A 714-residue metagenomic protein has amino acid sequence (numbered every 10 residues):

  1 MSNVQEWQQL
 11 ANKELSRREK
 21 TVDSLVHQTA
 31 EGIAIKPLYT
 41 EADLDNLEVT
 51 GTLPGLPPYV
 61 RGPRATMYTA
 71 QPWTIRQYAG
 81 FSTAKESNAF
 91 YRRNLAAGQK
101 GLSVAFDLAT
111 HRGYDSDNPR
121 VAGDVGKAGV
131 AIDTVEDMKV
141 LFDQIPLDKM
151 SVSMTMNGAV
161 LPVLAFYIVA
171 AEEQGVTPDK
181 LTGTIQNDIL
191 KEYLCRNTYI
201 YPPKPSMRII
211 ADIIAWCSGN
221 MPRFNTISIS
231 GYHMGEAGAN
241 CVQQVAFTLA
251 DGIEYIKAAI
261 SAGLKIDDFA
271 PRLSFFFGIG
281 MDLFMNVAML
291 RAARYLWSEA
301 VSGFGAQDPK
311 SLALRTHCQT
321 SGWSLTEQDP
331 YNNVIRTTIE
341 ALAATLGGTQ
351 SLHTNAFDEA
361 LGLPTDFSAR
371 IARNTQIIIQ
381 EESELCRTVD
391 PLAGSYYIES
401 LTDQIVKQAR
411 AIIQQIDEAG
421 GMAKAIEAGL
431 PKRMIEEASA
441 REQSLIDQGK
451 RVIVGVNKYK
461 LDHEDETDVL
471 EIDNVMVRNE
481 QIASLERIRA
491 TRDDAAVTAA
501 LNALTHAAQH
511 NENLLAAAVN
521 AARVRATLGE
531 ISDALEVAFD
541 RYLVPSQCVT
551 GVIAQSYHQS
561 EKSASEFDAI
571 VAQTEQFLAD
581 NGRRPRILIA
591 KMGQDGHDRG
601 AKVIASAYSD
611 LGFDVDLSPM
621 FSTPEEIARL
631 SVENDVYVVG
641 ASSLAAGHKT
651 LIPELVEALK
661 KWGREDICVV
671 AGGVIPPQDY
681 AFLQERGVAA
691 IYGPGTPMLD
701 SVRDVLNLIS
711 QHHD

Functional and structural regions predicted by a protein language model:
M1-E136, L141-D148, A171-V176, A411-E418 (+8 more regions): Acidic/polar, glycine-rich intrinsically disordered N-terminal extensions of enzymes
S2-K36, E41, N46-L47, L164 (+2 more regions): Gly/Pro-rich turn-and-neighbor structural signature
R17-R18, A96-L102, Q144-M150, A170-T182 (+13 more regions): Secondary-structure transition/capping motifs at alpha-helix termini and the adjoining loop/turn into the next element
P37, W73-A79, L102-V104, A128 (+7 more regions): Hydrophobic faces of well-ordered beta-strands that scaffold small-molecule active sites in alpha/beta enzyme cores
Q99, V121-S261, N286-A300, Q328-T338 (+4 more regions): Active-site cavity-forming subdomains of large catalytic enzyme subunits
A122-K127, E192-Y201, M234-G238, F277-D282 (+8 more regions): Short beta-alpha connecting loops at secondary-structure transitions that line or flank enzyme active sites
V163-A165, G238-A246, G280-A292, T320-V334 (+5 more regions): Short glycine/threonine-rich loop-to-helix capping motif typified by GTGT followed within a few residues by an Asp-Pro
N187-K191, S206-L264, I335-I413, A419 (+1 more regions): Mobile "lid/hinge" segments at catalytic clefts and subdomain interfaces of large enzymes
